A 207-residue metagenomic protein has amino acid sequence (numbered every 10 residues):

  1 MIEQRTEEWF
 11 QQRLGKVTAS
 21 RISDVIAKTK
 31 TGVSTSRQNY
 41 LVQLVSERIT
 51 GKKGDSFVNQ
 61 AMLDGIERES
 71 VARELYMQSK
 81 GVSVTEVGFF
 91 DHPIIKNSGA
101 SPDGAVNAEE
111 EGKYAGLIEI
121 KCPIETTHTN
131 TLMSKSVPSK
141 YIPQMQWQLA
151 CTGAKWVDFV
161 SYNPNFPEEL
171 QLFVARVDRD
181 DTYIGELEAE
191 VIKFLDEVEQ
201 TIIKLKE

Functional and structural regions predicted by a protein language model:
M1-E67, E207: Charged, glycine-rich intrinsically disordered N-terminal tails and low-complexity linkers that flank
T31-G32, V71-L75, V160-N165: Intrinsically disordered, low-complexity boundary segments flanking structured domains
V42, R73, M145: Generic structural marker for isolated residues within well-ordered, non-membrane alpha-helices of soluble domains
M62-V84: Acidic-basic catalytic patches of nuclease active cores, encompassing PD-(D/E)XK and other metal-cofactor nuclease
K80-P102, V106-L195, E199: Nucleic-acid nuclease catalytic cores
V198-E207: Polar low-complexity intrinsically disordered regions
